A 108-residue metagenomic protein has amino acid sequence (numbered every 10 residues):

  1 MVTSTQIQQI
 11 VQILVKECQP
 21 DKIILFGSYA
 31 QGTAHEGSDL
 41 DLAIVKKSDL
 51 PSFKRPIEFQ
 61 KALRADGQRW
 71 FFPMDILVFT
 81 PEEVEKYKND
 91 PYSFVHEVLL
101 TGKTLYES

Functional and structural regions predicted by a protein language model:
M1-K22, Q31-G32, E36, K47-S108: Catalytic core of pol beta-like nucleotidyltransferases
S28: Conserved H-loop
S38-L40: Short, conserved active-site loops that position catalytic residues or coordinate cofactors/metal ions across diverse
A43-V45: Short hydrophobic/aromatic beta-strand micro-patches that form the beta-sheet surface supporting nucleotide- or nucleic
